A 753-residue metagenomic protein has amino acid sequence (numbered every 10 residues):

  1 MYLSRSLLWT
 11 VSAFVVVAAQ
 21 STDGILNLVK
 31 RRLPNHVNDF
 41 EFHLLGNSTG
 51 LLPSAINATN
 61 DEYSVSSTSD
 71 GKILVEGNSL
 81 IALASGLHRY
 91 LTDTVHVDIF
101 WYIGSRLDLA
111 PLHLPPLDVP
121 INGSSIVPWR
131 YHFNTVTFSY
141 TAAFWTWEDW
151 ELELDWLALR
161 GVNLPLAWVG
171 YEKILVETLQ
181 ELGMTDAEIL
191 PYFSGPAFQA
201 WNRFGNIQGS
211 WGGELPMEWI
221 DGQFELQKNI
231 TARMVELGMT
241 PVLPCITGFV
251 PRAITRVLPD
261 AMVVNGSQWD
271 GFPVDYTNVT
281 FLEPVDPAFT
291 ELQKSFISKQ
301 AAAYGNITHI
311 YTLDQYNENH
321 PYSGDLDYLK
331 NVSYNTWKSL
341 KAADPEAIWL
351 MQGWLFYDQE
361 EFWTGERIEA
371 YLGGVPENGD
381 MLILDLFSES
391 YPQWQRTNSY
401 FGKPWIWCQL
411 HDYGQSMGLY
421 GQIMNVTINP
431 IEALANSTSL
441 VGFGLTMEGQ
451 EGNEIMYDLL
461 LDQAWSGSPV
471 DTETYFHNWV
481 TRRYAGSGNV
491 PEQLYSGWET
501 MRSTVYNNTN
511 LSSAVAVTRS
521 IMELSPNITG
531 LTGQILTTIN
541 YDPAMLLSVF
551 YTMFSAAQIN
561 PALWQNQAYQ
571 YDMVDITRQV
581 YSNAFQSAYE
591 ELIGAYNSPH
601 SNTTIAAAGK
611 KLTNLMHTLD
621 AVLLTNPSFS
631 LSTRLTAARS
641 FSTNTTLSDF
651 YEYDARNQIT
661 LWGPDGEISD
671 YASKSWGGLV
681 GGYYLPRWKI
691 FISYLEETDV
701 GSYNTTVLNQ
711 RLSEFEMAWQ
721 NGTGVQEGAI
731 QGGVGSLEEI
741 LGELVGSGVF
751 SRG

Functional and structural regions predicted by a protein language model:
M1-A19: Fungal secretory targeting signals
A18-S125: Contiguous, structured surface segment used for ligand recognition
S21, I25, L83, L87 (+7 more regions): Stable alpha-helical elements in mature extracytoplasmic
V37, D98, G104-L114, N122 (+13 more regions): Catalytic-core regions of glycoside hydrolase
S67-D70, N134-F138, S210-W211, A568-M573 (+1 more regions): Acidic/histidine-rich, surface-exposed loop or edge segments in extracytoplasmic proteins
S85, P128-G170: N-terminal structural segment of carbohydrate-active enzymes
M447, P469-N721: C-terminal non-catalytic alpha-helical accessory regions
Q720-G753: Terminal end segments
